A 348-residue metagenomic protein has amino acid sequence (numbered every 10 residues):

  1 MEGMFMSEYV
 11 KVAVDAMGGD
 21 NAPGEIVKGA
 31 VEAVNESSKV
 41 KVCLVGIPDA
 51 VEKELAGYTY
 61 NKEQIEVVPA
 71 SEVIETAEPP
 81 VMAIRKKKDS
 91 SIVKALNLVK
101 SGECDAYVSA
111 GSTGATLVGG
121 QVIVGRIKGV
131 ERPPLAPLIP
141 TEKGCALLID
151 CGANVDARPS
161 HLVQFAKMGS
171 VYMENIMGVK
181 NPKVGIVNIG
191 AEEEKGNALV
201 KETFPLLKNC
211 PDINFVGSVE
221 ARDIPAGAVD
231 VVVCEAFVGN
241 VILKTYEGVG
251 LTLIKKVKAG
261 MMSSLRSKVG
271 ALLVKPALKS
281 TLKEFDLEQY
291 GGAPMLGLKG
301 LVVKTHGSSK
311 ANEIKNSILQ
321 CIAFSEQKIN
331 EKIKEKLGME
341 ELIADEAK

Functional and structural regions predicted by a protein language model:
G3-E8, D15, N35-E36, T59-Y60 (+12 more regions): Solvent-exposed alpha-helices and their adjacent loops that cap or buttress functional pockets in soluble metabolic
F5-E52: N-terminal phosphate-binding or glycine-rich loops at protein starts, especially the Walker A/P-loop of NTPases
D15, L44-G46, V68, S109-G111 (+6 more regions): Short beta-strand segments
A22-I26, D89-G102, A106-G120, I127 (+7 more regions): Short glycine/serine/threonine-rich phosphate/pyrophosphate-binding segments that cradle anionic phosphate groups
G24-E25, S37, K41-C43, D49 (+4 more regions): Glycine-rich phosphate/diphosphate-binding loop of Rossmann-like nucleotide-binding domains
Y60-C104: Phosphate/nucleotide-donor binding subsite
Q121-P134, L138-L148, A228-V232, A236-E346: Glycine-rich phosphate/nucleotide-binding loop
